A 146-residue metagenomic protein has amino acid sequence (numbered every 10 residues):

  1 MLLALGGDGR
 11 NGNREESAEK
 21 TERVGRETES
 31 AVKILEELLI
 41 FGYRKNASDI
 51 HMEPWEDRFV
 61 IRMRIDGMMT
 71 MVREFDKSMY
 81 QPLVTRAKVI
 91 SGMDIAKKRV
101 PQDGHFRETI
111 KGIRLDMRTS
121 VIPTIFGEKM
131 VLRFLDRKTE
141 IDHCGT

Functional and structural regions predicted by a protein language model:
L2-T146: N-terminal "pre-motor" subdomain/linker immediately upstream of P-loop NTPase catalytic cores
